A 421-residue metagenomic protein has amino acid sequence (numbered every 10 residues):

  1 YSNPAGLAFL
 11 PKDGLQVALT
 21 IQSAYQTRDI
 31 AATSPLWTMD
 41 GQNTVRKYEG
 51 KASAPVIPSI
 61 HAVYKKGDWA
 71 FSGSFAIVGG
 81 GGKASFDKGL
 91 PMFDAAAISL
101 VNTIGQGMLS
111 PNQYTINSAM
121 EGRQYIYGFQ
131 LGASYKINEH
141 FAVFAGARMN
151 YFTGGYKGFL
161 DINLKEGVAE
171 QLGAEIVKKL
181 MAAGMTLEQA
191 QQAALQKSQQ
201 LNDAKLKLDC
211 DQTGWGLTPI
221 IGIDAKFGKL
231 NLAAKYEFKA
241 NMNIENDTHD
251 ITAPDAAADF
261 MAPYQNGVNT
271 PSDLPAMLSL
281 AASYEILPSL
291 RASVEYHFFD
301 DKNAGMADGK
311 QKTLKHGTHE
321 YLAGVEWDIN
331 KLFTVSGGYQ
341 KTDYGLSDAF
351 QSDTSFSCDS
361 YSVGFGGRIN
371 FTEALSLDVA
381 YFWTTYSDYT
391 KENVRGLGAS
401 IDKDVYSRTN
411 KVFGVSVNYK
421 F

Functional and structural regions predicted by a protein language model:
Y1-G80, F356, F382: N-terminal, post-signal peptide beta-strand-biased segments of exported outer-membrane/organellar beta-barrel and other
K12, I57-P58, V63-F421: Outer-membrane beta-barrel porins/channels
